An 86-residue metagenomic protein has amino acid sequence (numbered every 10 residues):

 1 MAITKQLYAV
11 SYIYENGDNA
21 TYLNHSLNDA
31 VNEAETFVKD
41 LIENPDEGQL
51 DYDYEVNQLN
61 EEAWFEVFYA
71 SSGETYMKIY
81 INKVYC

Functional and structural regions predicted by a protein language model:
M1-A20: Short aromatic-glycine-(Arg/Gly/Cys) micro-motifs in beta-strand/loop hairpins
I3, V10, H25, A70-S71: Intrinsically disordered, low-complexity segments enriched in Ser/Pro/Gly/Ala and basic residues
Y8-V10, A30, A34, F65 (+1 more regions): Hydrophobic beta-strand residues in large extracellular and virion-surface proteins
Y12-E15, N24-L50: A short, charged, amphipathic alpha-helix used as a generic interaction element across diverse proteins
N19-Y22, M77: Short beta-strand segments
Y22-N24, V84: Generic detection of short hydrophobic beta-strand segments and adjacent strand-loop junctions
K39-C86: Short, mixed-charge low-complexity intrinsically disordered segments
